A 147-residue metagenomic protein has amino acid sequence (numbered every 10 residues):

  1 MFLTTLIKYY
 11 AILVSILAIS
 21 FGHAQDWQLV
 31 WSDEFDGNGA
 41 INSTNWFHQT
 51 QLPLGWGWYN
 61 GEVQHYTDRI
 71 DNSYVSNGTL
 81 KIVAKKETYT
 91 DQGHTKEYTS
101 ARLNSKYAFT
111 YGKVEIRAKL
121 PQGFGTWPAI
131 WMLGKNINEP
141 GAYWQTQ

Functional and structural regions predicted by a protein language model:
M1-Q25: Bacterial Sec-dependent N-terminal signal peptides
Q25-Q147: GH16 jelly-roll
